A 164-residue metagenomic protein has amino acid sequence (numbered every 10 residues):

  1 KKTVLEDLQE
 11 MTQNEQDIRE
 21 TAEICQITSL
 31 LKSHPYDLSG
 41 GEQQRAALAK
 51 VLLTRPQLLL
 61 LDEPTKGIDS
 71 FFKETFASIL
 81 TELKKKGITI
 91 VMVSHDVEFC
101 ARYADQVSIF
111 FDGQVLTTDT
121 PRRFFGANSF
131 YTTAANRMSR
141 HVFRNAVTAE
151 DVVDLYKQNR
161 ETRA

Functional and structural regions predicted by a protein language model:
E15-L30: Conserved ABC ATPase "signature" region
H34-L38, E42: Conserved ABC ATPase signature
L48: Hydrophobic anchor residue at the start of the ABC signature
L59-D62: Catalytic Walker B motif of ABC-type/P-loop ATPase nucleotide-binding domains
S94-H95: H-loop/switch region of ABC-family ATPase nucleotide-binding domains
Q114-M138: Conserved beta-strand-loop-alpha-helix hinge in the C-terminal portion of ABC ATPase nucleotide-binding domains
Y131-A164: ABC ATPase nucleotide-binding domains
